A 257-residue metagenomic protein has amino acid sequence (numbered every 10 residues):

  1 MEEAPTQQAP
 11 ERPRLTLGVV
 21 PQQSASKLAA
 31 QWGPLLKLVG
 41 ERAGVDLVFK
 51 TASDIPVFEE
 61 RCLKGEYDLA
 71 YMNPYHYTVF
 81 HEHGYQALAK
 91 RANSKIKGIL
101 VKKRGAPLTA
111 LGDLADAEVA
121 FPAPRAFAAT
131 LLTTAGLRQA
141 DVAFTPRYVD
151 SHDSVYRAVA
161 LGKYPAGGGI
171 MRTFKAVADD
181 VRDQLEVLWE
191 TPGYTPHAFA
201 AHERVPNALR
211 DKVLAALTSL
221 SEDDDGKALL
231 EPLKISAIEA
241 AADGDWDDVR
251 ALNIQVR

Functional and structural regions predicted by a protein language model:
M1-L63, K227-R257: N-terminal hydrophobic or amphipathic helices and topogenic motifs
R12, T16-Q22, L28, N93-K102 (+3 more regions): Periplasmic-binding protein-like
G18-L38, Y75, K97-R157, L161-P165 (+1 more regions): Bilobed "Venus flytrap"/periplasmic-binding protein-like clamshell domains and structurally analogous long
P21, T51-P56, G65-T78, H152 (+1 more regions): Beta->alpha turn/N-cap motifs
G40-G44, L63-K64, R138, V142 (+4 more regions): Sec-exported extracytoplasmic/periplasmic mature domains
F49-E60, T145-R157, G193-T195: Short helix-initiation/N-cap motifs at beta->coil->alpha
C62-M72, E82-N93: Short beta-strand-centered segments that line the small-molecule binding cleft or hinge of alpha/beta clamshell
Y71-H83, A160-L161, P165-L185, G193: A ligand-binding cleft/hinge motif common to bilobed small-molecule-binding domains
